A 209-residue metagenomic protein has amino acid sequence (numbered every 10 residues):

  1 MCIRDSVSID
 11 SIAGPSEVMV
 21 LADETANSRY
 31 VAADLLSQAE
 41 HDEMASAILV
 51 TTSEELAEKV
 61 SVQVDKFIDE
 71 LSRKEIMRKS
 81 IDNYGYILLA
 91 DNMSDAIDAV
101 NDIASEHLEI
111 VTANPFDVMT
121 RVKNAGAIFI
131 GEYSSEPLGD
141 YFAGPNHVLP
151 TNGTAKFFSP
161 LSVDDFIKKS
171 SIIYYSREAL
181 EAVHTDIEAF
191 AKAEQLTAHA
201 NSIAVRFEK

Functional and structural regions predicted by a protein language model:
M1-I3: Short, small-residue-biased leader/transition segments that mark boundaries at the very start of proteins
D10-N83, I87: A conserved active-site cap/scaffold subdomain adjacent to cofactor or substrate pockets
A13, A26-A33, D42, T51 (+9 more regions): Conserved active-site and cofactor/substrate-binding residues in soluble primary-metabolism enzymes
V18-D23, L49, N83-D91, A104-I110 (+2 more regions): Short, well-ordered beta-strand elements within core beta-sheets of diverse protein domains
V62, D95, R121-A125: Short glycine/threonine-rich loop-to-helix capping motif typified by GTGT followed within a few residues by an Asp-Pro
I68-E109, A113-N114: Glycine-rich, Lys/Arg-enriched anion-binding loops that position phosphate/diphosphate groups for phosphoryl
N101-K209: C-terminal core of ALDH-fold dehydrogenases
